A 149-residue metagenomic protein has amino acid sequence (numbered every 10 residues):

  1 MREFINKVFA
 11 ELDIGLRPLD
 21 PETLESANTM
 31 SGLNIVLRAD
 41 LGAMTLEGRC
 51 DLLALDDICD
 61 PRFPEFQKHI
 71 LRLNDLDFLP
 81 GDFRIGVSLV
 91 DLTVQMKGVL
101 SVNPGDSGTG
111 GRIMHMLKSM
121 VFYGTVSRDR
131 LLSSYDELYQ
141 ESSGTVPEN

Functional and structural regions predicted by a protein language model:
M1-L41: Charge-rich, low-complexity N-terminal segments
L19, T23-A27, L41, L55 (+4 more regions): Extended hydrophobic/Leu-rich segments
L24, M44-L46, L92-V94: Hydrophobic residues embedded in beta-strands of well-ordered beta-sheets
I35-D57: A short acidic-to-branched-hydrophobic micro-motif
D51-V99: Short, internal acidic amphipathic alpha-helical interface segments that mediate docking to partner proteins
R62-F78, V99-D136: Ampiphathic alpha-helical segments that act as solvent-exposed interaction surfaces
R130-N149: Short, highly charged C-terminal tails/helix-capping segments
